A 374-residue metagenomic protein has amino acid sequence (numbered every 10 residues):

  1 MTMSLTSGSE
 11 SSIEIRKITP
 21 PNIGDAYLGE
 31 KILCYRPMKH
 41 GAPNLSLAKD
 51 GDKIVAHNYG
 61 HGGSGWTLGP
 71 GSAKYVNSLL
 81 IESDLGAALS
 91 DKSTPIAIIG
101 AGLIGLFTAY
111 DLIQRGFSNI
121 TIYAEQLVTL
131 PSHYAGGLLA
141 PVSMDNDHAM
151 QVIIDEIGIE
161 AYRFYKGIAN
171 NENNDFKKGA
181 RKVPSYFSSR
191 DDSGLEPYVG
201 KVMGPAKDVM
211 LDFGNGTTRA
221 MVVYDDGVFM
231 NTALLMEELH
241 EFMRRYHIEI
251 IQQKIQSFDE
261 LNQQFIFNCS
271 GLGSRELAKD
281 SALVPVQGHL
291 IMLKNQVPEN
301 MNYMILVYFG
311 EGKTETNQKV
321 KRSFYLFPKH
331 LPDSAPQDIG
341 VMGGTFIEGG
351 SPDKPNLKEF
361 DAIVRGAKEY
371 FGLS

Functional and structural regions predicted by a protein language model:
M3-D52, G60, W66-L68, K74 (+7 more regions): Active-site substrate-recognition segment that forms the wall of the catalytic cavity or substrate channel
S64-G71, H148-E160, V222-E238, S351-E359: Short beta-strand to alpha-helix junction loop
P70, N77-L79, T217, M221-Q256 (+2 more regions): Helical element adjacent to the flavin cofactor pocket in flavoenzyme catalytic cores
I81-G86, Y110-T121, H240-I251: Secondary-structure boundary elements
D84-G86, G167-A180, H247-E249, G372-S374: Surface-exposed helix-capping loop/turn segments at secondary-structure junctions
P95-A97, F265: Structural motif
A135-G136, N262-Q264: Short, well-ordered alpha-helix to beta-strand connector turns
L138-N215: Dinucleotide-binding Rossmann-like beta1-alpha1 core, especially the glycine-rich loop that anchors the ADP
